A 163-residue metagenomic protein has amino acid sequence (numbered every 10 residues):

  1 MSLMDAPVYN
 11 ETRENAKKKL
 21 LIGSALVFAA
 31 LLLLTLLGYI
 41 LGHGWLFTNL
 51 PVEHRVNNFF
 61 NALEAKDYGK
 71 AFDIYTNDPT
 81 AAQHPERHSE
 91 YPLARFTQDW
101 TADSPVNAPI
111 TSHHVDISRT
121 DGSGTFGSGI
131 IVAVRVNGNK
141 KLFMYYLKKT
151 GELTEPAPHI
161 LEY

Functional and structural regions predicted by a protein language model:
M4, A102, V106, L153-E155: Compositionally biased, intrinsically disordered/low-complexity regions enriched for serine, proline and threonine
D5-N61, A65: Short, low-complexity N-terminal intrinsically disordered segments enriched in polar/charged residues
V8, E86, I110, A157-H159: Generic low-complexity segments that are intrinsically disordered, proline-rich and/or Lys/Arg-biased
N10-N15, K19-L21, A133-Y163: Short beta-strand edge/turn micro-motifs at domain boundaries
N58, G69, D73-R135: Short solvent-exposed beta->alpha transition segments
